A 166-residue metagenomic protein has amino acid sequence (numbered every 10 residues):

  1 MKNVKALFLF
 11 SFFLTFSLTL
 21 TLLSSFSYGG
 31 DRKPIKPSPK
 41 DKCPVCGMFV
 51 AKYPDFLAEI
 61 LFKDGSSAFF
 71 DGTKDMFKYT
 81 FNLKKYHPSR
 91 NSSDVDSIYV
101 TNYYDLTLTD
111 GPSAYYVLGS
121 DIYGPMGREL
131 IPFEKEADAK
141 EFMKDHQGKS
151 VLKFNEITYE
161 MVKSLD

Functional and structural regions predicted by a protein language model:
F10-T21: Bacterial N-terminal signal peptides
F26-I35: Short, intrinsically disordered, charge-biased short linear motifs at domain edges
P39: Short metal-coordination and nucleic-acid-contact micro-motifs, chiefly zinc-binding Cys/His arrays
C43: Short cysteine-rich clusters marking metal-coordination/redox-active sites
G47: Cys/His-coordinated zinc-binding microdomains
K52-D55: Short, non-ligating residues that shape and space the ligands of small metal-coordination modules and catalytic
G65-L108: Mid-length scaffold segments of soluble, non-membrane domains
N91-M143, G148-N155: Thiol/selenol-based redox catalytic cores and closely related redox-interacting motifs
